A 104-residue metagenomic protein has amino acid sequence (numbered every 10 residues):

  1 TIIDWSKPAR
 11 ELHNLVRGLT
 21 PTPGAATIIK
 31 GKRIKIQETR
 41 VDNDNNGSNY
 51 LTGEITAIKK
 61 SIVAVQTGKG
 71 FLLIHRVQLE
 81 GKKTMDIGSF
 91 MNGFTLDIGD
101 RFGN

Functional and structural regions predicted by a protein language model:
T1-I3: Flexible, acidic loop-helix segments that line cofactor/substrate-binding pockets
W5-N104: An anion-binding loop in the catalytic cleft
